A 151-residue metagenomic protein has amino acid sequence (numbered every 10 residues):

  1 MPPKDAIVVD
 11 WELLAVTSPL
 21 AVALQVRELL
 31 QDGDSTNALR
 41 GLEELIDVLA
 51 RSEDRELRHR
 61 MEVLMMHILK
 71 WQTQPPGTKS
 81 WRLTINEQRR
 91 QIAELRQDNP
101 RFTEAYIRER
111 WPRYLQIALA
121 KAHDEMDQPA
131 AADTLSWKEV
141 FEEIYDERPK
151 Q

Functional and structural regions predicted by a protein language model:
M1-E62, L69-Q151: Surface/interface-facing alpha-helical segments and adjacent flexible terminal/loop regions used for partner/assembly
